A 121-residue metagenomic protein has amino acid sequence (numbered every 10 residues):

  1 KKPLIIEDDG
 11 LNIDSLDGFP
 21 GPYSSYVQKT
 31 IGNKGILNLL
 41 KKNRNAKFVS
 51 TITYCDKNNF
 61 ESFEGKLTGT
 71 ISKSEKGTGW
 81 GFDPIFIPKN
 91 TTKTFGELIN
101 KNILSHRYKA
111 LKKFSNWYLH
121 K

Functional and structural regions predicted by a protein language model:
K1-K121: Anionic-ligand binding patches
